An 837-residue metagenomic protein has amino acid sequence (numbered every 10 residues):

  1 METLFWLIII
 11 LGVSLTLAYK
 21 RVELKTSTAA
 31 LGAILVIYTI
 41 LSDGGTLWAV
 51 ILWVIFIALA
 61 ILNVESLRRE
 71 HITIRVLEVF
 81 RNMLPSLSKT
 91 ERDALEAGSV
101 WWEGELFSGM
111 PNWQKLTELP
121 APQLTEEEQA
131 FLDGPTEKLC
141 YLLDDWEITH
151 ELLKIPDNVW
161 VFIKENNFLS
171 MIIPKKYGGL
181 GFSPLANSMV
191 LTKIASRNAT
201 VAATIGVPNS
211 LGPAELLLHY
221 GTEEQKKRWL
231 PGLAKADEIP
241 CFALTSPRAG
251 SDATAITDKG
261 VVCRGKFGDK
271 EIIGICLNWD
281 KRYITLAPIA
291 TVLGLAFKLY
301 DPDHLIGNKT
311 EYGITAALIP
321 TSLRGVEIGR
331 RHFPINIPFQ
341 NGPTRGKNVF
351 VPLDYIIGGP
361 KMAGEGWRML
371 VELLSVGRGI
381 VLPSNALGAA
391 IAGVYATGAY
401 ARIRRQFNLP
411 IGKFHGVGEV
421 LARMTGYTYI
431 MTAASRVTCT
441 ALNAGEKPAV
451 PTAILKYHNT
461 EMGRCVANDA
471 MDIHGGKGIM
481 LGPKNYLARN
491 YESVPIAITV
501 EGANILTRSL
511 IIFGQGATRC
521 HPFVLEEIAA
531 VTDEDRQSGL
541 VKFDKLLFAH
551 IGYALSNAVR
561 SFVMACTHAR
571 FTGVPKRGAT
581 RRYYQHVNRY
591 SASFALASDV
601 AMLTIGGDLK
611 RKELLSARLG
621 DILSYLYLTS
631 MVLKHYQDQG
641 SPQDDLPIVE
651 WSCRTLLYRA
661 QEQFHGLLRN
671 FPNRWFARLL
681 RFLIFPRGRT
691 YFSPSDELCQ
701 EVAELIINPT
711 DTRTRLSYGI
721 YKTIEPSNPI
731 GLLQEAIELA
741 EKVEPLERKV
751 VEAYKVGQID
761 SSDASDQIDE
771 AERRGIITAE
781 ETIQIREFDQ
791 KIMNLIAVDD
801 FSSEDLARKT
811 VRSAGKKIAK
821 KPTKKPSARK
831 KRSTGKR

Functional and structural regions predicted by a protein language model:
W6-L17, S27-Y38, L47, I51-P208 (+5 more regions): Amphipathic, small/basic residue-rich leader segments at the start of a protein or domain
K270-V326: A short core secondary-structure module
R324-F350: Flexible, small-/acidic-enriched active-site or ligand-binding loops
P343-R378, Y395-I411, N557-A579, Y590-K610: A glycine-rich, basic-preceded beta-loop-alpha segment at the flavin cofactor/substrate interface of flavin-utilizing
G416-N443, N468-M471, S624-H635: Loop-to-helix element that buttresses phosphate recognition and phosphoryl-transfer chemistry
G445-G478, P647-A660: Charged, glycine-rich active-site and insertion segments that engage polyanionic ligands
A549-K820: C-terminal amphipathic alpha-helical interaction region
K816-R837: Intrinsically disordered, polybasic Lys/Arg-rich low-complexity tracts
